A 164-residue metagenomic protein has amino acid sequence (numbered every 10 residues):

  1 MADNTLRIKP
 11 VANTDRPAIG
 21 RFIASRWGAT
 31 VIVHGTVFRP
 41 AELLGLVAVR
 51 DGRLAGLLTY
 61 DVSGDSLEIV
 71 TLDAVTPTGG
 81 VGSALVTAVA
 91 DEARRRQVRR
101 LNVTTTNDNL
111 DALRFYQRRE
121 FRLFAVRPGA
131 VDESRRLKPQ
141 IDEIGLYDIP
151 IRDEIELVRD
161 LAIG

Functional and structural regions predicted by a protein language model:
T5-R7: Extreme N-terminal starter segment of soluble prokaryotic enzymes
P10-G79, S83-T87, R152, D160-A162: Acetyl-CoA-dependent GNAT
V33-G35, Q140-D148: Short, P/G- and charge-enriched loop/turn segments at secondary-structure junctions
A74, V103-A112, F124, P128-R135: Conserved beta-strand-loop-alpha-helix junction that forms the acyl-donor binding cleft
G79-A93, R114-R118: Conserved acetyl-CoA-binding loop-helix of GNAT-fold acetyltransferases
A93-N107: Conserved GNAT acetyl-CoA-binding A-motif
